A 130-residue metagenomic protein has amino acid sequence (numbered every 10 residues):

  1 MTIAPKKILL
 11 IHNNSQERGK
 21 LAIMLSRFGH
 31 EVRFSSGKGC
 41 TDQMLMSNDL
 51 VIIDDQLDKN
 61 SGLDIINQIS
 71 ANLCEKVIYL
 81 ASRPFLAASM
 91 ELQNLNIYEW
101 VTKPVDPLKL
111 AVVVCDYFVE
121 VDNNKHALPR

Functional and structural regions predicted by a protein language model:
I11-H12, S35, V51: Conserved sequence signature across two-component system core domains
N13, L80-P84, P104: Conserved active-site segment of CheY-like receiver
N14-R33: Two-component/phosphorelay signaling modules centered on CheY-like receiver
R18, G39, D49-L73, V77 (+1 more regions): Conserved phosphotransfer microenvironments
V51, W100-V101: Two-component signal transduction core modules
A81-E99: Alpha4 helix (beta4-alpha4-beta5 surface) of REC/receiver domains from two-component response regulators
V105-V114: C-terminal output helix
V121-R130: CheY-like receiver
